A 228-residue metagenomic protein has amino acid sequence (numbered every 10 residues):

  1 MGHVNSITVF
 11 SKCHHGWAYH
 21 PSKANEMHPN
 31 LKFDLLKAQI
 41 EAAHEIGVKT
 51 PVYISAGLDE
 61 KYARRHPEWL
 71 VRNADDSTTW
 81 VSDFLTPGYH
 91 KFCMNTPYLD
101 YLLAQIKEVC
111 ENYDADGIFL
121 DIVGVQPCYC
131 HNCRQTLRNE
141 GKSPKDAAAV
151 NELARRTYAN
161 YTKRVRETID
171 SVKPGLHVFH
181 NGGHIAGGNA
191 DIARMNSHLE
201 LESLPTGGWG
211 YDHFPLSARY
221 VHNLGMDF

Functional and structural regions predicted by a protein language model:
M1-G16, N112-A115: Catalytic domains of carbohydrate-active enzymes, especially glycoside hydrolases
F10, A148, V172-F228: Hydrophobic targeting/anchoring helices
C13-W17, N25-F33, L58-E60, P127 (+2 more regions): Acidic-and-aromatic substrate-binding clefts and catalytic sites of carbohydrate-active enzymes
A18-D34, D83-L103, S143-A159, H198-G210: The substrate-binding groove and active-site-proximal loops of carbohydrate-active enzymes, especially glycoside
Y19-L31, A56-L85, D121-K145: Aromatic- and acidic-residue-enriched segments that line the glycan-binding/catalytic groove of carbohydrate-active
L36, V52-Y113, N151, K163: Active-site-adjacent "subsite" loops/lids of carbohydrate-active enzymes
M94-N196: Active-site neighborhood of glycoside hydrolase catalytic domains
